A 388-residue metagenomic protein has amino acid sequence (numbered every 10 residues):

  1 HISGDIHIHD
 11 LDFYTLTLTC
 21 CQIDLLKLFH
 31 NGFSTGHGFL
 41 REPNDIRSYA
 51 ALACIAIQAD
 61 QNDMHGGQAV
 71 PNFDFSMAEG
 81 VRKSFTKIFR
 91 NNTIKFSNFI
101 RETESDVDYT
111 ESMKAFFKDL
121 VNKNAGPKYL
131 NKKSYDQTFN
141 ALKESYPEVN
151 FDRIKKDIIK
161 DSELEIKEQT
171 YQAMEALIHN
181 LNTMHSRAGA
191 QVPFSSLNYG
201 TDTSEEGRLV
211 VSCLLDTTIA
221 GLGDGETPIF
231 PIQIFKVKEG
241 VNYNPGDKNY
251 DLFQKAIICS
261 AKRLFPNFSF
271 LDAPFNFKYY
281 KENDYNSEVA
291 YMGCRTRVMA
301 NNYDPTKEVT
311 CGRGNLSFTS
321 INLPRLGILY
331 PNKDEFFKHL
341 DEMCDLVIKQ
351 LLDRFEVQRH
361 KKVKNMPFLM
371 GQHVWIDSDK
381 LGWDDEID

Functional and structural regions predicted by a protein language model:
H1-I387: Conserved catalytic cores of very large enzyme subunits
